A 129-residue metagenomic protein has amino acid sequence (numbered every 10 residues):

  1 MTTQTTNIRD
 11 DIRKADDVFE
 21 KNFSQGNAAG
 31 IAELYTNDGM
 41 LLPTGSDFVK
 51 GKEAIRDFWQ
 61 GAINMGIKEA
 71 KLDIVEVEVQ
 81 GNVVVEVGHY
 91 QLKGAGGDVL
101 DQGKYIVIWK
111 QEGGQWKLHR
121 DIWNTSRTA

Functional and structural regions predicted by a protein language model:
T2-E33, M40-A129: A beta-strand edge to alpha-helix "cap/lid" segment located at domain peripheries
